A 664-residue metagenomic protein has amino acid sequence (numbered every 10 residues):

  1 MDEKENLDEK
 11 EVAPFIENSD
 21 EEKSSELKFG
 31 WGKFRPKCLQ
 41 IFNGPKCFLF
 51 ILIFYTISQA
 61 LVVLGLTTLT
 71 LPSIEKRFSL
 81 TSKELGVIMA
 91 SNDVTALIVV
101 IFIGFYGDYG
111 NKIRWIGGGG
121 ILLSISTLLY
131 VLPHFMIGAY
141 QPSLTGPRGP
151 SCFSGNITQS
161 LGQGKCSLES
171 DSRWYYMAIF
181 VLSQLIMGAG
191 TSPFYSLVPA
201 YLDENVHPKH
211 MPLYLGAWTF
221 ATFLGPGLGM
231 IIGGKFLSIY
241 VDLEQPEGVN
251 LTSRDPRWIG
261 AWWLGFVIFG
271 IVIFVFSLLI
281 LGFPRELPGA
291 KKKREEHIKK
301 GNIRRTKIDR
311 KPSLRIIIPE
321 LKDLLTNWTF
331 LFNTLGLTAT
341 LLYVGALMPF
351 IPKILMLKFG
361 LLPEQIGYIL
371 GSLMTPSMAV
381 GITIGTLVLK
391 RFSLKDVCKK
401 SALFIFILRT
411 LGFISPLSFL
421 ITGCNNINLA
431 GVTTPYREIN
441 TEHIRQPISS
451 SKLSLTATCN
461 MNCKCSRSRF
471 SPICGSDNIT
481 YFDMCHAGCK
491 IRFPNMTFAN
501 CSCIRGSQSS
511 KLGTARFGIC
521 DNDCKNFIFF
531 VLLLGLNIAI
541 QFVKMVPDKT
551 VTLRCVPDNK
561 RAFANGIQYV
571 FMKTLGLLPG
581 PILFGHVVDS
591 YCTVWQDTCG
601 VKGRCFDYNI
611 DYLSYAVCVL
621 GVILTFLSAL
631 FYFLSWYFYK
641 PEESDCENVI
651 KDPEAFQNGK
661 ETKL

Functional and structural regions predicted by a protein language model:
M1-I53, L66-T70, K76, Y109 (+6 more regions): Disordered extramembrane loops and terminal tails of multipass alpha-helical membrane proteins
F54-L61, L182-A189, L335-L342, P376 (+2 more regions): Hydrophobic alpha-helical transmembrane segments of multi-pass membrane proteins
Y55, V87-I88, G119, S183 (+4 more regions): Hydrophobic alpha-helical segments of secondary membrane carriers
I57, W328-I351, M356-Q365: A single, central transmembrane helix in multi-pass transporters
S58-T67, G190-Y195, I280, T340-M348 (+1 more regions): Conserved extracellular-gate-facing transmembrane-helix segments in secondary transporters
S82-K83, V206-A217, P363-Y368, I528 (+1 more regions): Loop-to-transmembrane helix entry/capping segments in MFS-fold secondary transporters and related SLC/MFSD carriers
D93-V94, F223-L224, T375-P376, T574-L575: Short hydrophobic/small-residue motifs within alpha-helical transmembrane segments of multi-pass transporter-like
L182, T191-H207, I351, V543-V556: Intracellular juxtamembrane helix-capping segments at the cytosolic ends of symmetry-related transmembrane helices
